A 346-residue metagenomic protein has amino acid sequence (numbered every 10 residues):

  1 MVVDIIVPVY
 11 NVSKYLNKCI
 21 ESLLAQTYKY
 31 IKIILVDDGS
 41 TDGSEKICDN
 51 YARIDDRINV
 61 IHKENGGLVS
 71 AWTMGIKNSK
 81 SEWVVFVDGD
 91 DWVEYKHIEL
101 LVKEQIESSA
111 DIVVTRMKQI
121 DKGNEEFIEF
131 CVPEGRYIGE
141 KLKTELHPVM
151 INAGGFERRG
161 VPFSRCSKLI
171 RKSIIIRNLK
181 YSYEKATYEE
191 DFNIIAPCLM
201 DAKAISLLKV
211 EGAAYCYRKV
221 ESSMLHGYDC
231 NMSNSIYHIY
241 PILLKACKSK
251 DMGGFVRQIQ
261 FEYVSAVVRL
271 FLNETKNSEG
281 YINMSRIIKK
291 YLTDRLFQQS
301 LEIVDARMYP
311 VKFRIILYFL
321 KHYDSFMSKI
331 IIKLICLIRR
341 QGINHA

Functional and structural regions predicted by a protein language model:
V2-D4, K32, N193: Cell-envelope/extracellular polymer assembly enzymes that use nucleotide-activated donors
N11-A25: Short, well-formed alpha-helical segments that are part of the catalytic scaffolds of diverse glycosyltransferases
S22, D37-K46: A conserved acidic beta->alpha catalytic loop
K63-S79: Glycine-rich, basic loop-to-helix element that forms the pyrophosphate-binding segment of sugar-nucleotide handling
V84: Short aromatic/hydrophobic "clamp" motif used to bind/position activated sugar donors
W92-E211, Y215-N231: Donor-binding/catalytic cores of nucleotide-activated saccharide and glycerol-phosphate transferases/polymerases
G212-V220, H226-G253, F261, S265-Q298: Catalytic core of nucleotide-sugar-dependent glycosyltransferases
N273-A346: Membrane-interface aromatic/basic loop that binds lipid-linked glycans or pyrophosphate carriers, typified by
